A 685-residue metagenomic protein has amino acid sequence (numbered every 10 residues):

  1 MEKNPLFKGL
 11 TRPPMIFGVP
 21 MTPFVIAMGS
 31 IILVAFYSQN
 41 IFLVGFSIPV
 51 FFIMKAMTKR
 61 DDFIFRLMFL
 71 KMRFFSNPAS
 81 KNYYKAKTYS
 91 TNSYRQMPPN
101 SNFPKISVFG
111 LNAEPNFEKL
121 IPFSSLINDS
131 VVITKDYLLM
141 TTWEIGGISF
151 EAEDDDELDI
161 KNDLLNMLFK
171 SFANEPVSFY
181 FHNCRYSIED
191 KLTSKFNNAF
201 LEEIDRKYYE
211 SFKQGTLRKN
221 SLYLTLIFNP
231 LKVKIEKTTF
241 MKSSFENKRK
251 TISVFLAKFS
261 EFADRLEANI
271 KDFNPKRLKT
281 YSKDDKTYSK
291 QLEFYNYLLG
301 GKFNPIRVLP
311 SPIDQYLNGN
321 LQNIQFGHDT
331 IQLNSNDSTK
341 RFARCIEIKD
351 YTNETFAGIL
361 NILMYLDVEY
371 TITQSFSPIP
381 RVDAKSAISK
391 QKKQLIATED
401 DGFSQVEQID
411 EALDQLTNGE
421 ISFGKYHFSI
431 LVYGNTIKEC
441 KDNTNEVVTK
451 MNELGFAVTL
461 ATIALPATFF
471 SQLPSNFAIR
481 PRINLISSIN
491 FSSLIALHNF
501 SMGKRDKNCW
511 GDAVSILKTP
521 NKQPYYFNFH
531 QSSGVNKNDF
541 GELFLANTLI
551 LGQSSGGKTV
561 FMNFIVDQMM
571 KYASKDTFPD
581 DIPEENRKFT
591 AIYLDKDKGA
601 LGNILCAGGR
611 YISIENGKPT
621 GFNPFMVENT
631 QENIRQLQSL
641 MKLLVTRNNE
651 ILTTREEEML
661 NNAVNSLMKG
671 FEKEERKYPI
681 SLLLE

Functional and structural regions predicted by a protein language model:
E2-K8, F63-F103: Membrane-proximal soluble regions of multi-pass membrane proteins
G9-M21: Short, amphipathic, aromatic/basic-enriched membrane-interface segments that mark the entry/exit of transmembrane
F24-V34, S47-V50: Hydrophobic, membrane-inserted alpha-helices
V34-V44: Transmembrane helix interruption/hinge and helix-loop junction motifs
F51, N102-M502: Extended, folded cores of ATP/NTP-driven motor/assembly subunits in large transport and secretion machines
I133, I148, D155, N162-K170 (+1 more regions): Glycine-rich phosphate-binding loop of nucleotide-binding enzymes
S149-F150, F179-K195, S211-G215, F564 (+1 more regions): Switch/coupling segment of Walker-type NTPase motor domains
F212-K250, S404-E407, N418-E420, F428 (+2 more regions): Helical/strand "switch-coupling" subdomains that flank nucleotide/phosphate-binding cores, especially in P-loop NTPases
